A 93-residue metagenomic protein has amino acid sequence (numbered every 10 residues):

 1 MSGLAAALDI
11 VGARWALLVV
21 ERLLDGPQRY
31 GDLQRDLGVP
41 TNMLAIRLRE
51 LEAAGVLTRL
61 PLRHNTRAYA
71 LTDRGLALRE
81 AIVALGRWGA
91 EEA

Functional and structural regions predicted by a protein language model:
S2-A6, G86-A93: HhH-family (HhH-GPD) DNA N-glycosylase catalytic core used in base-excision repair
S2-M43, N65: N-terminal helix-turn-helix DNA-binding core of bacterial DNA-binding proteins
G12, R63-L85: Basic, amphipathic "hinge/linker" alpha-helix immediately C-terminal to the N-terminal HTH DNA-binding motif
R47: Residues within the DNA-recognition helix of helix-turn-helix
G55: Glycine-centered, phosphate/nucleic-acid-interacting loop/turn motifs that mediate DNA/RNA or nucleotide
R59: Short beta-strand "wing" residues that participate in macromolecule-binding interfaces
